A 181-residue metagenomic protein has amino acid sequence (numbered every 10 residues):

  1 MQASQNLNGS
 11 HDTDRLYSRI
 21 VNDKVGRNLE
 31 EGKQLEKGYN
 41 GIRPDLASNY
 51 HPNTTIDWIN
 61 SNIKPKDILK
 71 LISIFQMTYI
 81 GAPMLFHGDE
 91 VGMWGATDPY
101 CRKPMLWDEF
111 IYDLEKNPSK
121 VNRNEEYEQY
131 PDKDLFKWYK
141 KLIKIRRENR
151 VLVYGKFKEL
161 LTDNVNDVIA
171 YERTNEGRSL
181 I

Functional and structural regions predicted by a protein language model:
M1-I181: Active-site and adjacent substrate-binding regions of carbohydrate-active enzymes
